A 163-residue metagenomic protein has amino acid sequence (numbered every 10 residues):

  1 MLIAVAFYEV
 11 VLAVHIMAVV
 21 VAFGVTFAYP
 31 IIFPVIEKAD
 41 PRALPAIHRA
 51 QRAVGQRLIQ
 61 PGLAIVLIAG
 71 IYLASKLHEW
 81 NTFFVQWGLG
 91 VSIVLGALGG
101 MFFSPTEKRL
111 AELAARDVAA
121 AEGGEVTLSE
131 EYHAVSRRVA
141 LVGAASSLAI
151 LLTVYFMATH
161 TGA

Functional and structural regions predicted by a protein language model:
M1-A163: Polytopic transmembrane helical bundles with strong interfacial aromatic enrichment
